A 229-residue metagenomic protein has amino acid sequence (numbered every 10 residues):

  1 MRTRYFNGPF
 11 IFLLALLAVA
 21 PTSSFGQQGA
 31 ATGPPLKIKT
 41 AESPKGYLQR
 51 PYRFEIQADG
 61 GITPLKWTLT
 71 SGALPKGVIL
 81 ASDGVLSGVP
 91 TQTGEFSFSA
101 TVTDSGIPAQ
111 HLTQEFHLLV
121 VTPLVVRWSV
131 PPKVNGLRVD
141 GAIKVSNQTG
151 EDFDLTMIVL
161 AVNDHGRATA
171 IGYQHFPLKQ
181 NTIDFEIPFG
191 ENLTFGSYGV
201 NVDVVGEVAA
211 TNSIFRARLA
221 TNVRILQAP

Functional and structural regions predicted by a protein language model:
Q27, L36-G61: Solvent-exposed, low-complexity, repeat-rich "mucin-like" stalks and linkers
P34, L119-R127, I225-P229: Extracellular interdomain linker/stem segments of modular secreted and single-pass surface proteins
I56, G94-G106: A short beta-strand micro-motif common to beta-rich folds, especially ectodomain repeats
D59-T63, G72, E151: Short glycine/proline-centered coil/turn motifs in the loop regions of extracellular beta-sandwich domains
K76-T91: Strand-loop-strand motifs at the edges of beta-sheets in extracellular beta-sandwich domains
T103-A109, E207-T211: Short, solvent-exposed loop/turn segments at the edges of extracellular beta-sandwich modules
P108-V120: C-terminal edge beta-strand
H175-I183: Short proline/glycine- and polar residue-rich coil/turn motifs
